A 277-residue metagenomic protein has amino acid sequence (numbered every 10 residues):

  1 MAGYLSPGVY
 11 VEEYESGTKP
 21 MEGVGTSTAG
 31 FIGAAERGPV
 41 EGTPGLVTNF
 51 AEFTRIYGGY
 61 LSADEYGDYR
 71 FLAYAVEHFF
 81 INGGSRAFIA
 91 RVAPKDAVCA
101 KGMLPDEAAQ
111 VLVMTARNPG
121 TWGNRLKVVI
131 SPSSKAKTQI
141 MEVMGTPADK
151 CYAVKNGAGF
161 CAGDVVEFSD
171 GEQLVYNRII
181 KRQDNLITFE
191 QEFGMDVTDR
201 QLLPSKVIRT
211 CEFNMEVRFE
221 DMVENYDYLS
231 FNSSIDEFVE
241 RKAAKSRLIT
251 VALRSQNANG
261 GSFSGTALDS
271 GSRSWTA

Functional and structural regions predicted by a protein language model:
M1-A277: Surface-exposed assembly/interface segments
